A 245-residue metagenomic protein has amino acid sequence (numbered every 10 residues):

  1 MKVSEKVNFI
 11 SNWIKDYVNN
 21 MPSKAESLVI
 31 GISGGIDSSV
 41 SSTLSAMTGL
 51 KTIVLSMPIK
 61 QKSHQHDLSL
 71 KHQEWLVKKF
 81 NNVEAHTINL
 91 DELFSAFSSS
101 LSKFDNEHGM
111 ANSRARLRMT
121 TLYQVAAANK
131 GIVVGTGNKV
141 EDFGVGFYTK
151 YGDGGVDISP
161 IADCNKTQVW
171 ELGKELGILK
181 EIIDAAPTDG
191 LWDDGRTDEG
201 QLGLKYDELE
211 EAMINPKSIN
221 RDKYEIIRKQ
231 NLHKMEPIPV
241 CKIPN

Functional and structural regions predicted by a protein language model:
K2-I30, T43-I53, K60-Q61, H72 (+6 more regions): ATP/NTP-dependent adenylation/nucleotidyl-transfer catalytic domains that generate, transfer, or process NMP-activated
G35: Conserved G/P- and acidic residue-centered "switch" motifs that form tight phosphate/ATP-binding loops in soluble
S38: Catalytic nucleophile loop
Q65: Conserved Walker A/P-loop ATP-binding site and its immediately adjacent core in helicase/helicase-like ATPase domains
S69: Conserved SAM-binding loop
R114-R118: Active-site glycine-rich loop that binds ribose-phosphate moieties when present
